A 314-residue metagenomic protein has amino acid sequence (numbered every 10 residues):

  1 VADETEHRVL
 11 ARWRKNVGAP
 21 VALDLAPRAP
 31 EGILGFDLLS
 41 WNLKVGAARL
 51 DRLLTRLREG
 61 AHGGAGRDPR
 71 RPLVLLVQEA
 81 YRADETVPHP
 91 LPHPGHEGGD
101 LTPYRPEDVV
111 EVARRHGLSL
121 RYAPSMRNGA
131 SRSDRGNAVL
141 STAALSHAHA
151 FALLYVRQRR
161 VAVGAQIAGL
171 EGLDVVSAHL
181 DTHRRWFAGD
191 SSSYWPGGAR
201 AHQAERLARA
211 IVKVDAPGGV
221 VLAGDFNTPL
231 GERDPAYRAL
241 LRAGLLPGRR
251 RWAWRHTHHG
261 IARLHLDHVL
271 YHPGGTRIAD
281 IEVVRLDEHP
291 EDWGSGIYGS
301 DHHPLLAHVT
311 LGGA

Functional and structural regions predicted by a protein language model:
V1-D24, A150, Q166, V212-V221 (+1 more regions): Metal-dependent phosphoester-hydrolase catalytic domains
V1-R115, Y122-S133, D301, G312-A314: N-terminal, active-site-proximal structural segment of metallo-dependent hydrolase catalytic domains
L25-L39, S133-H147, Q158-D181, V309-A314: Beta-strand-turn-beta hairpins that frame and shape the catalytic cleft of phosphate-ester-processing enzymes
W41, V77-Q78, A178, A223-D225: Active-site flanking residues adjacent to catalytic metal/cofactor-binding acidic residues
G46-A48, R82-E85, N128-R132, R159 (+4 more regions): Active-site environment of divalent metal-dependent phosphoester hydrolases
G117-L153: Catalytic-core segment of enzymes that process non-peptidic bonds
G164-V176, P196-A223, T228: His/acidic metal-ligating clusters that form di-metal
L180-L207, N227-R238: Active-site-proximal segments of metal-dependent phosphoesterases and phosphodiesterases across multiple
